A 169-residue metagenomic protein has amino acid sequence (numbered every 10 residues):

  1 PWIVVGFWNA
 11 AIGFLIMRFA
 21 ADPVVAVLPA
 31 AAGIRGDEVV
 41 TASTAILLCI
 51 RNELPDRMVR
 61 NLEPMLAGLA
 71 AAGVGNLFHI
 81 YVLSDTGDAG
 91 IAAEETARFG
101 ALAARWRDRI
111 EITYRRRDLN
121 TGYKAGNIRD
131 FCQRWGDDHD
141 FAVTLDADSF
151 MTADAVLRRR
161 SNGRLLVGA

Functional and structural regions predicted by a protein language model:
V5-A169: Internal catalytic domains of large membrane-associated glycosyltransferases
